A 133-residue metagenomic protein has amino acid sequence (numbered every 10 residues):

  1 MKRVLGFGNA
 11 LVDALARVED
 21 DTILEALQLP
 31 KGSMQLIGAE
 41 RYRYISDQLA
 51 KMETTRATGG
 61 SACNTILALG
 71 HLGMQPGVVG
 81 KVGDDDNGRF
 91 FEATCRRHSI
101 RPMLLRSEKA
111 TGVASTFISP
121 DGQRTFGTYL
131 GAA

Functional and structural regions predicted by a protein language model:
M1-V79: Glycine-rich phosphate/adenosyl-contacting loop at the front of the ribokinase-like
K2, T111-A114: Change "...and in nucleic-acid phosphodiester-cleaving endonucleases..." to "...and in nucleic-acid processing enzymes
F7-G8, V79-K81, I118, G127: Short hydrophobic segments within beta-strands
G60-T65, N87, G112-V113: Short glycine/serine/threonine-rich phosphate/pyrophosphate-binding segments that cradle anionic phosphate groups
C63, L72, H98, K109-G112: Short, basic and Ser/Thr-rich N-terminal targeting/leader segments
G80-D84, P102-T111: Beta-strand->loop->alpha-helix junctions that form or flank phosphate-binding loops in nucleotide-handling enzymes
H98, M103-R106, T116-A133: Conserved phosphate-binding/catalytic loop of the ribokinase/pfkB sugar-kinase fold
